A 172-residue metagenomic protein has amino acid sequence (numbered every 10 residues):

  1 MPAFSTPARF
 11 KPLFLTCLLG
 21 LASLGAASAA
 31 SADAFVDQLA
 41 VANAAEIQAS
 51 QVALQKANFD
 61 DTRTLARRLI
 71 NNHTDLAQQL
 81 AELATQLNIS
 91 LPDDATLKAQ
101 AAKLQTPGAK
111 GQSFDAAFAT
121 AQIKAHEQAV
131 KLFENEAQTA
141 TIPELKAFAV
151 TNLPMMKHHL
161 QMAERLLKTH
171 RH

Functional and structural regions predicted by a protein language model:
P2-H172: His/Met- and acidic-residue-enriched segments that coordinate or traffic transition-metal cofactors and support
